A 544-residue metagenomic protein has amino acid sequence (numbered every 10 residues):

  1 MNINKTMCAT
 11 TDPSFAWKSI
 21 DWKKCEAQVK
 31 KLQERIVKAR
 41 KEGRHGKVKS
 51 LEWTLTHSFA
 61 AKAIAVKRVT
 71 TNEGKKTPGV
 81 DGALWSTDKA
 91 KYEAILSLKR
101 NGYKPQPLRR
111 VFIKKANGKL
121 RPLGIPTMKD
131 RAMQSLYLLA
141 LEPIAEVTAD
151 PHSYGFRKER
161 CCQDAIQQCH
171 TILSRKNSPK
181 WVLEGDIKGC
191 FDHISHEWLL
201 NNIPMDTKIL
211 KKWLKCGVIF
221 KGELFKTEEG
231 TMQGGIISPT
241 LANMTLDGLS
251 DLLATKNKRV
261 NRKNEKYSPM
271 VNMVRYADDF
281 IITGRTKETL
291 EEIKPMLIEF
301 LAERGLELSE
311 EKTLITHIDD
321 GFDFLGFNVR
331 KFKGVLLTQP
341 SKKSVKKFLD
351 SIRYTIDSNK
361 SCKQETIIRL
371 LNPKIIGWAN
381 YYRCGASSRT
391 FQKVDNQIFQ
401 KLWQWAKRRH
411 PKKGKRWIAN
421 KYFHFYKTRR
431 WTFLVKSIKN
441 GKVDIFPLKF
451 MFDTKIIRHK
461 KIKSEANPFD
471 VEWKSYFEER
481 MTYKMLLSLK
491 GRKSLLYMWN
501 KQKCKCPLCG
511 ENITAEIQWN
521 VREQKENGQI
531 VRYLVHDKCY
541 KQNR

Functional and structural regions predicted by a protein language model:
F15-G74, L139-G155: Charged boundary/loop elements
S97, N101, T148-H152, R157-R160 (+2 more regions): Conserved polymerase palm-domain catalytic core
K215, R304-W378: A conserved non-catalytic segment of reverse transcriptases and RNA-directed RNA polymerases corresponding to the late
K363, I367-H424: Non-catalytic, peripheral interaction segments enriched in hydrophobic/basic residues
Q397-K401, A406-Y497, K505: Extended C-terminal regions of large enzymes
W499-C504, R532: Short metal-coordination and nucleic-acid-contact micro-motifs, chiefly zinc-binding Cys/His arrays
E511-R544: Histidine-centered nuclease catalytic patch
